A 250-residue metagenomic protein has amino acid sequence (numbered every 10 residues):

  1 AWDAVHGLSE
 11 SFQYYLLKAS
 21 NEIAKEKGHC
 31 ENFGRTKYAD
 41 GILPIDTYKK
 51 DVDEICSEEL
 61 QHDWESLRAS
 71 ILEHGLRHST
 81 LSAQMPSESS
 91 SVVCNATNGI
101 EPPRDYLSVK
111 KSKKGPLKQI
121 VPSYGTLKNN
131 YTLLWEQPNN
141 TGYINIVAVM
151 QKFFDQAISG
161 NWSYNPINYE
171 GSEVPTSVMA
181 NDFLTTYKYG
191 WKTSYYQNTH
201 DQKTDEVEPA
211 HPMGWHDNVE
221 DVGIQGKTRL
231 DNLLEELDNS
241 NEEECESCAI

Functional and structural regions predicted by a protein language model:
A1-D51: Extended, well-ordered alpha-helical scaffold/bundle regions in very large, multi-domain proteins
K25, H29, D46, D53-Q61 (+1 more regions): Catalytic alpha/beta core of large soluble enzyme barrels
E31, K37, P44, K118 (+2 more regions): Polar low-complexity intrinsically disordered regions enriched in Ser/Thr and small residues
E208-I250: Acidic, low-complexity intrinsically disordered tails
